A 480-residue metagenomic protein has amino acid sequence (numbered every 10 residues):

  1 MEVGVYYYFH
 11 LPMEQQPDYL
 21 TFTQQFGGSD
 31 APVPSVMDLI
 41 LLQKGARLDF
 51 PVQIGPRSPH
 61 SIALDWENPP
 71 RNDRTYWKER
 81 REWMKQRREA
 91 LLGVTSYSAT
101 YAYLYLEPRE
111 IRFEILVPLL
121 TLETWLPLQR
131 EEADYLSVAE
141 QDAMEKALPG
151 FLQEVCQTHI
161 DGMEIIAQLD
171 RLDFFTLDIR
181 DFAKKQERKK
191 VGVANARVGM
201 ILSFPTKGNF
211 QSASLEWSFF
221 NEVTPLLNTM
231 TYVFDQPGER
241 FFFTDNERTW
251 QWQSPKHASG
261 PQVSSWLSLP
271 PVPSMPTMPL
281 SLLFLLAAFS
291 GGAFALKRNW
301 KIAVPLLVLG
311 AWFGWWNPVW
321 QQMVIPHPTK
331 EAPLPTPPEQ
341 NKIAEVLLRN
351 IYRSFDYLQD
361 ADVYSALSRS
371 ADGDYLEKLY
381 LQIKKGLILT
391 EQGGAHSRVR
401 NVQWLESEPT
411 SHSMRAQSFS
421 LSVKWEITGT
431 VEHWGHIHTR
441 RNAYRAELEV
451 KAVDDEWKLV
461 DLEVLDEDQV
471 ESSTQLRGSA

Functional and structural regions predicted by a protein language model:
M1-P279, S365, D372-Y375, L387-E391 (+2 more regions): N-terminal soluble domains immediately following signal/targeting peptides that reside in extracytoplasmic
E110-I111, I115, L202, G291-F294 (+3 more regions): Secondary-structure-rich domain cores
W266-L358: Juxtamembrane and targeting peptides
P335-R398: Core segments of small alpha/beta cavity-forming domains
F355, A371, A395, E408-Q417 (+1 more regions): C-terminal soluble interaction/assembly domains
N401-T410, Y444-A452: Hydrophobic/aromatic beta-strand elements that line small-molecule binding cavities or substrate pockets in beta-rich
R445-A480: Extracytoplasmic/periplasmic C-terminal soluble domains
